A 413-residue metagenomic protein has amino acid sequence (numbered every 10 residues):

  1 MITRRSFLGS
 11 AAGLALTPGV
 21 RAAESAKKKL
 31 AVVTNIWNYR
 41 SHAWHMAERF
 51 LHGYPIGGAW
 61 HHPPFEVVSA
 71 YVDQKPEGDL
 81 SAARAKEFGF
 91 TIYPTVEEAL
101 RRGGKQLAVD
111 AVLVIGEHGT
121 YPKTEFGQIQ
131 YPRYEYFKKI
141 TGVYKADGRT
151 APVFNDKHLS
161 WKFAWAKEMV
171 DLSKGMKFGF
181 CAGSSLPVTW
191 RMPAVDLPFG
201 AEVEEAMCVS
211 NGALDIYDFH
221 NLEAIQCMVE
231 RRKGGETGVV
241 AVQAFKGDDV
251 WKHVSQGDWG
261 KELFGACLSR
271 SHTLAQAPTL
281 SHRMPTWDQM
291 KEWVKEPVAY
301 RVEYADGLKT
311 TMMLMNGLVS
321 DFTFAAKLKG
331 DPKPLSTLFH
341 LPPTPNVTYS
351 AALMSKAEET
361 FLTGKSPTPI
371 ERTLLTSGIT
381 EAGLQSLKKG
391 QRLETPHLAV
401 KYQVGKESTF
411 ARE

Functional and structural regions predicted by a protein language model:
M1-A15: N-terminal secretory signal peptides and thylakoid transit peptides that target proteins across membranes
L8, A47, L51, A82 (+8 more regions): Non-transmembrane alpha-helical segments in soluble domains of secreted/periplasmic/extracellular proteins
A12, A22-A151, W161, W165-E168 (+7 more regions): N-terminal glycine-/serine-/threonine-rich beta1-alpha1-beta2 phosphate-ribose binding loop of Rossmann-like
G13-L16, S25, G127-I129, M284 (+1 more regions): C-terminal helix-rich "cap/oligomerization" subdomain common to oxidoreductases
L30, E117, H158-L159, G183-L186 (+3 more regions): An acidic- and aromatic-residue-enriched active-site/binding cleft used to recognize and process polar
V109-D110, V195-F199, H220-A224, V254-F264 (+1 more regions): Short, surface-exposed amphipathic charged segments that create phosphate/polyanion-binding patches used for binding
K138, G148-V229: A contiguous active-site-proximal alpha/beta segment in oxidoreductase catalytic domains
P278-R372: NAD(P)-dinucleotide binding in Rossmann-like oxidoreductases
